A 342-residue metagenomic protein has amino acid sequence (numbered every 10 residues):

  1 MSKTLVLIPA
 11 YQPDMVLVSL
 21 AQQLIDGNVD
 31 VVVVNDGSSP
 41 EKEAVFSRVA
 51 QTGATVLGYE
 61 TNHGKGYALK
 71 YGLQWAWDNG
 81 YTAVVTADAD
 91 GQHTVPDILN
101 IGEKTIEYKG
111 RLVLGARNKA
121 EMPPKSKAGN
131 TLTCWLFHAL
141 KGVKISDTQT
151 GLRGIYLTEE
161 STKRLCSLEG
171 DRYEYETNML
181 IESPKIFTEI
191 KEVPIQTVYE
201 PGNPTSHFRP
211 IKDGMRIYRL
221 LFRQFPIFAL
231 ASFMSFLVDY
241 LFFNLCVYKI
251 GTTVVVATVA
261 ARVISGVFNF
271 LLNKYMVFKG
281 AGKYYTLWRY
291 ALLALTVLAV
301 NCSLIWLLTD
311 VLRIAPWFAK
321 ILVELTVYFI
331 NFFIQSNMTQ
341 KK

Functional and structural regions predicted by a protein language model:
K3-L5, N178: Cell-envelope/extracellular polymer assembly enzymes that use nucleotide-activated donors
Y11-D26, E41: Short, well-formed alpha-helical segments that are part of the catalytic scaffolds of diverse glycosyltransferases
Q12, D36-P40, H63, G72: Conserved short acidic donor-positioning loop in nucleotide-sugar-dependent glycosyltransferases
M15, S19, L168-Y248, R262 (+4 more regions): Hydrophobic helical membrane-anchoring modules
N35-V45, G91: A conserved acidic beta->alpha catalytic loop
F46-N79: Conserved donor nucleotide-binding strand/loop of the catalytic core
Y67-D78, V95-Y173, E200-F208, K212-Y218: Acceptor/aglycone-binding surface of glycosyltransferases and processive sugar-polymer synthases
Y81-Q92: Short beta-strand-to-loop acidic/aromatic patch adjacent to the donor-nucleotide binding site
